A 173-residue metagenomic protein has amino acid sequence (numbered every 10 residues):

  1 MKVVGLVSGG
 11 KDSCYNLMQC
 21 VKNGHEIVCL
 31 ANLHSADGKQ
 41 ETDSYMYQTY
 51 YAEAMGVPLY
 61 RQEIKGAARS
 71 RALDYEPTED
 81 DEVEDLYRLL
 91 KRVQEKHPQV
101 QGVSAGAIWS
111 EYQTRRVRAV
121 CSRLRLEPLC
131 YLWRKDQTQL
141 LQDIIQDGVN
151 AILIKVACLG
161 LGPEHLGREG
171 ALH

Functional and structural regions predicted by a protein language model:
M1-L153: ATP-dependent adenylation/nucleotidyltransferase module used to activate substrates
A151-H173: A conserved mid-domain beta-alpha-beta active-site/ligand-binding segment of alpha/beta enzyme cores
